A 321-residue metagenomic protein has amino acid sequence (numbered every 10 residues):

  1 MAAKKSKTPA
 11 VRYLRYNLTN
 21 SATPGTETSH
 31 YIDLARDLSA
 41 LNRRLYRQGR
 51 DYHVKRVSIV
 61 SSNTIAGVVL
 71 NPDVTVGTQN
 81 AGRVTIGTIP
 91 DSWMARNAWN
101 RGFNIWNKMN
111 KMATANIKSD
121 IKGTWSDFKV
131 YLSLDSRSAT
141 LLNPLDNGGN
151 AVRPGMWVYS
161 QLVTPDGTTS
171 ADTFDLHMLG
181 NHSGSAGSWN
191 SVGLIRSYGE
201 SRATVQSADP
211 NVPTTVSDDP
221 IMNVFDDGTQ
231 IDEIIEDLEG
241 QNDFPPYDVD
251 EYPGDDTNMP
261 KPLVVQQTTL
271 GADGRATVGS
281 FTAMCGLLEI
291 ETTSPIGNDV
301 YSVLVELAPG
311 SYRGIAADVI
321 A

Functional and structural regions predicted by a protein language model:
M1-L45, V319-I320: N-terminal leader/pro-regions and domain N-caps
L38-R43, S61-N71: Short amphipathic, basic-aromatic surface patches that mediate peripheral association with negatively charged
G49, V68-V69, V74-W93, E291-A321: C-terminal interaction-tip segments
G49-I65, E289: A short beta-strand element within beta-rich, extracytoplasmic domains of secreted/secretory-pathway proteins
P90, N97-N100: Basic, glycine-/proline-tolerant helical and adjacent loop/strand elements that line or dock onto nucleic-acid
N100-N242: Low-complexity, serine/threonine/proline-enriched polar segments
D218-S280: Intrinsically disordered, low-complexity segments enriched in Gly and acidic/Ser/Thr residues that form flexible
Y252-G314: Long, contiguous, well-structured interaction cores
